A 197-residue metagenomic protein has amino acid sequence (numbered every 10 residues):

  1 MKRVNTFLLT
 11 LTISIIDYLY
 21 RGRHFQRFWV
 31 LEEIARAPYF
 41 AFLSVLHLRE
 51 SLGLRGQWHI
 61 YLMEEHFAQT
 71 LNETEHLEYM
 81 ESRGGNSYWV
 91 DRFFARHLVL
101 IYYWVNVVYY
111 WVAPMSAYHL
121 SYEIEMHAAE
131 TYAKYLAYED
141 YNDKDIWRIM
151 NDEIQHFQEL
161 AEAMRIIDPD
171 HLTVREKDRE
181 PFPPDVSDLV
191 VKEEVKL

Functional and structural regions predicted by a protein language model:
M1-L197: Non-heme di-metal
